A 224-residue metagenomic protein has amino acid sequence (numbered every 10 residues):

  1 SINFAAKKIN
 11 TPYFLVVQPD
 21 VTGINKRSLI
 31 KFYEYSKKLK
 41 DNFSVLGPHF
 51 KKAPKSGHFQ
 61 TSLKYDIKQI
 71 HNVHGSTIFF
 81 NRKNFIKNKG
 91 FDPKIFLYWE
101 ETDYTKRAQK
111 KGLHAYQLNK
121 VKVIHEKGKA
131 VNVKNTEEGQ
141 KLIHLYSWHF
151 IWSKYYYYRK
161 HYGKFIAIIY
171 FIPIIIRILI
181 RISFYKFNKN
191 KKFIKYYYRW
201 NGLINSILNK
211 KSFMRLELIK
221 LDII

Functional and structural regions predicted by a protein language model:
S1-I9: Glycine-rich, basic loop-to-helix element that forms the pyrophosphate-binding segment of sugar-nucleotide handling
F14: Short aromatic/hydrophobic "clamp" motif used to bind/position activated sugar donors
V17-D20, D92: Active-site acidic Asp-centered loop
V21-H58: Conserved donor NDP-sugar-binding/catalytic core segment of glycosyltransferases
P48-F79: Short, flexible, basic/aromatic active-site loop/helix in glycosyltransferases
T77-K89, K94-K127: A short, conserved alpha-helix in the catalytic core of glycosyltransferases
H114-K189: Active-site-adjacent helix/loop segment of glycosyltransferases that harbors family-specific signature motifs
I174-I224: Terminal low-complexity segments of carbohydrate-biosynthetic enzymes
